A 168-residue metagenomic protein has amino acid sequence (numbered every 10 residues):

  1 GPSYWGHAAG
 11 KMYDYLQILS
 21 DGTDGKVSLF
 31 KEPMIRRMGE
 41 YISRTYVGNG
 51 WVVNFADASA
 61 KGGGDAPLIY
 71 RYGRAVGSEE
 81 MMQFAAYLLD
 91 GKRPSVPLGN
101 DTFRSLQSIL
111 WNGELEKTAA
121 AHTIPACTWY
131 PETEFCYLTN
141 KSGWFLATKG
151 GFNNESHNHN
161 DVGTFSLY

Functional and structural regions predicted by a protein language model:
G1: Acidic/His metal-coordination segments adjacent to aromatic residues that form catalytic metal sites in metalloenzymes
Y4-Y168: Carbohydrate-active enzyme catalytic cores, enriched for enzymes that act on polyanionic acidic polysaccharides
